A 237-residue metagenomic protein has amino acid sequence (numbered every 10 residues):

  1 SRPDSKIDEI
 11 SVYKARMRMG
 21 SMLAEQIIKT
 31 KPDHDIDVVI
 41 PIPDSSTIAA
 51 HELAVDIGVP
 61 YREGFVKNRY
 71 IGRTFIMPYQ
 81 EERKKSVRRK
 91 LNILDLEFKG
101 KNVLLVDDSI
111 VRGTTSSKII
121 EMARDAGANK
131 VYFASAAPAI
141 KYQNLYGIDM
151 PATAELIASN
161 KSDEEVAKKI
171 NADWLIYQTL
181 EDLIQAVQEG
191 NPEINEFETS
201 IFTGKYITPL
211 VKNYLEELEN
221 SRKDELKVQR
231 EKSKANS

Functional and structural regions predicted by a protein language model:
S1-S237: PRPP-associated nucleotide enzymes
